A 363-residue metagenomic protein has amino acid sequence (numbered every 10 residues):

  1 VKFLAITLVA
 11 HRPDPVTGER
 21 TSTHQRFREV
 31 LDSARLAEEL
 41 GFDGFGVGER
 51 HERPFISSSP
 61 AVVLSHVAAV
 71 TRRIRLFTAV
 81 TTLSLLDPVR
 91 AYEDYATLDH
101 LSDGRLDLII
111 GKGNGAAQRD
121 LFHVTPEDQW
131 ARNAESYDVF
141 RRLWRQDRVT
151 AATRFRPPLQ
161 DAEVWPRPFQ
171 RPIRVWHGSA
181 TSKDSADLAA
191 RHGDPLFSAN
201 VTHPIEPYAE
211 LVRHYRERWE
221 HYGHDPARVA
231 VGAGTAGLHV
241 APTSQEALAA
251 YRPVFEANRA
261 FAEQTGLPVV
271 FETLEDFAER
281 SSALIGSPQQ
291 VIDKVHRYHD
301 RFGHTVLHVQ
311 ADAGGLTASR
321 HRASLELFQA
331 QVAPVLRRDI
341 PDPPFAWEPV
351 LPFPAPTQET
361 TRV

Functional and structural regions predicted by a protein language model:
V1-T71, R75, R171-I173, A346-P352 (+1 more regions): N-terminal beta1-alpha1-beta2 module of alpha/beta enzyme domains
K2-Q25, L85-A151, P195-F197, T202-P207: Flexible, glycine-rich active-site loops centered on histidine and acidic residues that chelate a metal or position
F3, A37, G41, E49 (+9 more regions): Conserved, mostly hydrophobic/aromatic
F3-A5, F45-V47, L76-A79, L106-I110 (+4 more regions): Hydrophobic faces of well-ordered beta-strands that scaffold small-molecule active sites in alpha/beta enzyme cores
A5, V9, E127-V164, I205-T305 (+1 more regions): An alpha-helical appendage that flanks or caps ligand/catalytic pockets
P13-F27, T81-V89, R171-T181, E279-P288: Active-site mouth loops of central-metabolism enzymes
G44-V67, T82, N114, N200-H203 (+1 more regions): Glycine-rich, proline-tolerant flexible connector loops at the mouths of alpha/beta enzymes
P54-T78, R132, S136, E326-I340: Alpha-helix-loop-beta-strand connector modules within alpha/beta enzyme cores
